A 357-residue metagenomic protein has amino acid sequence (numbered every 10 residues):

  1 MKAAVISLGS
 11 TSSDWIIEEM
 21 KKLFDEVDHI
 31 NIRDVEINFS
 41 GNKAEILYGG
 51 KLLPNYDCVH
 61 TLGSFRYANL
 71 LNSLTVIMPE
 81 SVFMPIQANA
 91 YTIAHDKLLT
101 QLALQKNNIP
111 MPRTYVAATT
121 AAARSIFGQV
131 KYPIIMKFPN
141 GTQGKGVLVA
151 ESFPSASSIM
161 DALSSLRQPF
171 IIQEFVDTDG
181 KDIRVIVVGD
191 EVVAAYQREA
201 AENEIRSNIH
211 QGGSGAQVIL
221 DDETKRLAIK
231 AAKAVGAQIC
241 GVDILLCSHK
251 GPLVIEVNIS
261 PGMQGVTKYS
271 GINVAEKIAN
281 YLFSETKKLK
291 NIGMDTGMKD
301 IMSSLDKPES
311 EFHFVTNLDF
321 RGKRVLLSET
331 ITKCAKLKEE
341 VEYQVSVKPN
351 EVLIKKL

Functional and structural regions predicted by a protein language model:
M1-L8, S13, E18-K21, V27-D28 (+6 more regions): Active-site nucleotide/adenylate-binding loops and adjacent lid/helix of ATP-dependent enzymes
D14-I16, F39, L70-N72, K145-G146 (+4 more regions): Short glycine-/acidic-enriched loop or helix-start segments at secondary-structure transitions that form or flank
R33-P79, A88-I93: N-terminal glycine-rich "phosphate-gripper" loop used for MgATP/nucleotide binding and carboxylate activation
R66-Y67, T92, T142, T178-D179 (+1 more regions): Glycine-rich nucleotide phosphate-binding loop and flanking beta-alpha elements of Rossmann-like dinucleotide-binding
I134-M136, R167-I172, A194, Q238 (+1 more regions): Short, structured loop/turn "capping" segments at alpha-beta junctions
F153-V235, C247-P252, N258-L282: ATP-dependent carboxylate/phosphate-activation module, predominantly the ATP-grasp catalytic core and closely related
L220-K338, V345-L357: ATP-dependent carboxylate activation and anion-phosphoryl transfer catalytic cores that bind Mg-ATP to form
